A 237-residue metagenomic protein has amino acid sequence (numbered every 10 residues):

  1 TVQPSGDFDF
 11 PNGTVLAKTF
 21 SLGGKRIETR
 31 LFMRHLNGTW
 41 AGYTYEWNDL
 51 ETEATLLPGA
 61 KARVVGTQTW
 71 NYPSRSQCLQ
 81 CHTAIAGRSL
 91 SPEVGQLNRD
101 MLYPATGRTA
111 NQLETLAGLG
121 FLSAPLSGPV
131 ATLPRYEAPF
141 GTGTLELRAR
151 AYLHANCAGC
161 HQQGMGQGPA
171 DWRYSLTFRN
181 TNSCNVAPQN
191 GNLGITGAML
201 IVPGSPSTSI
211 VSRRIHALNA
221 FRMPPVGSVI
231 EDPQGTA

Functional and structural regions predicted by a protein language model:
V2-S5: Short alpha-helix capping/helix-loop boundary micro-motifs
D7, K25-A237: Sequence context surrounding c-type heme c attachment/ligation sites in exported
F10-G13: Short, well-ordered loop/turn sites that connect or cap secondary structure elements
